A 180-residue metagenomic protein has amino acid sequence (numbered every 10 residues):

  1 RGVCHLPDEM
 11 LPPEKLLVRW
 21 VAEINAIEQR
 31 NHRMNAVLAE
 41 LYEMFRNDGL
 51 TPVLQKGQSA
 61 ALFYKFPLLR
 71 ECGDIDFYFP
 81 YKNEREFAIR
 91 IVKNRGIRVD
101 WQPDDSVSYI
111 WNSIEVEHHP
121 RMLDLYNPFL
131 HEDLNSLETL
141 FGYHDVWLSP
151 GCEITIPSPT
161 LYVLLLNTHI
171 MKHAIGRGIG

Functional and structural regions predicted by a protein language model:
R1-G73, F79-G180: Conserved NTP-donor binding/palm subdomain of two-metal-ion nucleotidyltransferases/polymerases, i.e., the charged
